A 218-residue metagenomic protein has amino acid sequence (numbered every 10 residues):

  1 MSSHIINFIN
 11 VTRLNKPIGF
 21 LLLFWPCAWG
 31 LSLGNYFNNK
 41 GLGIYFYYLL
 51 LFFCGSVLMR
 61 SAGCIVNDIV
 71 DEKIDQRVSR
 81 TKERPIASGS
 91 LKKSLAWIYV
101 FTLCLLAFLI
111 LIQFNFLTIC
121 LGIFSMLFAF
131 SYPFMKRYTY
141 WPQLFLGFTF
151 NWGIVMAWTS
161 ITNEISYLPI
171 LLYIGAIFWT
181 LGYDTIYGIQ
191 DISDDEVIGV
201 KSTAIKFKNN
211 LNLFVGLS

Functional and structural regions predicted by a protein language model:
M1-L21, S90-L91, S160-I161, S166-S218: C-terminal membrane-associated helical module and adjoining short loops/tails
M1-V11, I18-G19, P26-A28, Y48 (+1 more regions): N-terminal transmembrane signal-anchor/hairpin module of polytopic inner-membrane proteins
I9-N10, T81-L171: Intramembrane alpha-helical segments
P17, V66, V70-D75, D194: Proline-centered turn/helix-capping motifs that create local helix->coil transitions or kinks
L21-L31, P85, L146-S160, K206-N209 (+1 more regions): Small-residue-rich segments of transmembrane alpha-helices in multi-pass membrane proteins, especially helix faces
F24-A28, S32-V70, R80, C104-F108 (+2 more regions): Membrane-embedded alpha-helical segments that form the functional core of polytopic membrane enzymes, especially those
L51-S56, E72-G122, F178, V197-S218: Multi-pass membrane catalytic core of lipid/isoprenoid biosynthesis enzymes
